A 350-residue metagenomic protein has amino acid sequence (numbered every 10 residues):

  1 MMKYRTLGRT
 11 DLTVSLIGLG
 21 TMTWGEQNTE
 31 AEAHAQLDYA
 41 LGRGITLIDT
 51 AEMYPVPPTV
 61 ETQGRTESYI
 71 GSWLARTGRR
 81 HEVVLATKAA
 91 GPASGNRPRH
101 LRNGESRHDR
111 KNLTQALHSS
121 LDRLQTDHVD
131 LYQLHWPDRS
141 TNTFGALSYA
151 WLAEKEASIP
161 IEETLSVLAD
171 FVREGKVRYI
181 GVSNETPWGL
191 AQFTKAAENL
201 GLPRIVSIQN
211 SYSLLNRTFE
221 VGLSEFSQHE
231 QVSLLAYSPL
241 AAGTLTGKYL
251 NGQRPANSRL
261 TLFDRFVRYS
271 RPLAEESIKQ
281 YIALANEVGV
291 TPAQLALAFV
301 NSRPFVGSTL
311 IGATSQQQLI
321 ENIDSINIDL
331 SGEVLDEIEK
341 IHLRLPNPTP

Functional and structural regions predicted by a protein language model:
M1-A89, T114, D127: N-terminal binding-site loop/beta-alpha segment at the start of enzyme catalytic domains that lines or forms
G8-W24, A86-G104, Q133, R139-S148: N-terminal small/glycine-rich loop or linker at the start of catalytic domains across soluble metabolic enzymes
L16, L47, H128-L131, Y179 (+2 more regions): Residues at the N-termini of beta-strands
T21-A31, R99-K111, W151-I159: Active-site mouth loops of central-metabolism enzymes
N28-L41, D109-R123, L165-S166, L190-T194: Short, acidic/polar
G95-Q133: Active-site gating/metal-coordination segments in enzymes
P137-K340: Beta/alpha (TIM)-barrel catalytic core signal, keyed to glycine-rich beta->alpha loops juxtaposed to Asp/Glu that bind
